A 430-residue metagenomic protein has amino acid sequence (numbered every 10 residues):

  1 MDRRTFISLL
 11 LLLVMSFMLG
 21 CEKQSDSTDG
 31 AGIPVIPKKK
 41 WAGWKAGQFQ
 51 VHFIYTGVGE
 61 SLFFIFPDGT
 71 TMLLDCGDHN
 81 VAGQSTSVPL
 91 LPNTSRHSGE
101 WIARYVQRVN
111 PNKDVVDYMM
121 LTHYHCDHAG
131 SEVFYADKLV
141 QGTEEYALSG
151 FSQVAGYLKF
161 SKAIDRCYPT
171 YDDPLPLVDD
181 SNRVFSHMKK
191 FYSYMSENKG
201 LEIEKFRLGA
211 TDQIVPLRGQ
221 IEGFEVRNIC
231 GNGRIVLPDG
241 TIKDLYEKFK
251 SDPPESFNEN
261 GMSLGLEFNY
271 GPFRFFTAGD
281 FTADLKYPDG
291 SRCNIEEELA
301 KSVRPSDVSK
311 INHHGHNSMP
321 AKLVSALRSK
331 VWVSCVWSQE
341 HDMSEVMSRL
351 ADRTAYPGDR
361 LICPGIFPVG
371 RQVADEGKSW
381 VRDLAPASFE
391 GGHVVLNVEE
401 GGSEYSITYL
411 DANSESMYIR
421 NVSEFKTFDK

Functional and structural regions predicted by a protein language model:
R3-I7: N-terminal export leaders
M18-G20: C-terminal motif of bacterial Sec signal peptides marking the signal peptidase cleavage site
E22-Q24: Bacterial signal peptide processing site
D26-Q50, T56, Y105, K113 (+3 more regions): Flexible, acidic/histidine-containing loops and adjacent segments that form or flank the divalent-metal
W44, G69-M119, A136-Q153, D284-K301: Pre-active-site segment of Zn-dependent metallo-hydrolases
V51-H52, M72-L74, M120, F275-T277 (+1 more regions): Residue-level marker for buried hydrophobic side chains located in beta-strands that build the well-ordered beta-sheet
V116-D127, S309-H313: Metallo-beta-lactamase
C293-V394: Long, structured stretches of catalytic cores involved in phosphate-ester chemistry, encompassing
